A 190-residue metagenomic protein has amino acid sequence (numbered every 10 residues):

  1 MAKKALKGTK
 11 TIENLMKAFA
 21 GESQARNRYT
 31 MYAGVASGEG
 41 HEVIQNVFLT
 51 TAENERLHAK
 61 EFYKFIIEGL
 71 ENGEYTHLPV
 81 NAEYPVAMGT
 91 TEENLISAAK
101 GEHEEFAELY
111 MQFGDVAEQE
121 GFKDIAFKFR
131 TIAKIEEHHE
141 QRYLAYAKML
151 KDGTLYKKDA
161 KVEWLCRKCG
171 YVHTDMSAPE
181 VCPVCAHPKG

Functional and structural regions predicted by a protein language model:
M1-G190: Non-heme di-metal
